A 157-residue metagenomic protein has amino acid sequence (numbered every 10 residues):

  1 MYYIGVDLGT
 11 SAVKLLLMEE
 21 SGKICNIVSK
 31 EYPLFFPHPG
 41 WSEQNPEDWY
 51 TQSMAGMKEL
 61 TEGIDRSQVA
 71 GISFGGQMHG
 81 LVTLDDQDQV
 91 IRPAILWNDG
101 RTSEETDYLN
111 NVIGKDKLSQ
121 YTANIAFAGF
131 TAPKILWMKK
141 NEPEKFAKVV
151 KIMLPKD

Functional and structural regions predicted by a protein language model:
M1-R92, Q120: N-terminal glycine/serine-rich phosphate-binding loop of ATP-dependent small-molecule kinases, especially carbohydrate
M54-D157: Glycine-rich phosphate-binding/catalytic subdomain of phosphoryl-transfer and nucleotide/sugar-phosphate-processing
